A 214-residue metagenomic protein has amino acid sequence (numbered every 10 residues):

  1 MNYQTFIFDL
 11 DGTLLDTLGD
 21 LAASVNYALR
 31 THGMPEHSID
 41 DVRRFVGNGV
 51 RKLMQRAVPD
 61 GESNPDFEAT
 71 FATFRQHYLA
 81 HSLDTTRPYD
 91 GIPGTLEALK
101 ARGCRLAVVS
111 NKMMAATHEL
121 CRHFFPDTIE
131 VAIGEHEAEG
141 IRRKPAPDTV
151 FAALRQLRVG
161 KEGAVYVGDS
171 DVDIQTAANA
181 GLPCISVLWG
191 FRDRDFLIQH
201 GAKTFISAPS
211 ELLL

Functional and structural regions predicted by a protein language model:
M1-R44, Q55-V58: Active-site neighborhood of HAD-like aspartate-dependent phosphohydrolases
V25, I92-R122: Substrate-recognition element of Asp-dependent hydrolases with the DxDx(T/V) motif
A28-L29, G49-S63, A153-L154: Helix-loop "lid/cap" segments that line or gate small-molecule binding pockets
Q55-G94: Metal-dependent phosphoesterase signature
T85, M113-V165, D171-Q175, N179-A180 (+1 more regions): Substrate-recognition "cap/lid" segment bordering the active-site pocket of phosphatases
T204-A208: Short acidic-hydrophobic, aromatic-tinged amphipathic segments that line or gate anion-handling sites
